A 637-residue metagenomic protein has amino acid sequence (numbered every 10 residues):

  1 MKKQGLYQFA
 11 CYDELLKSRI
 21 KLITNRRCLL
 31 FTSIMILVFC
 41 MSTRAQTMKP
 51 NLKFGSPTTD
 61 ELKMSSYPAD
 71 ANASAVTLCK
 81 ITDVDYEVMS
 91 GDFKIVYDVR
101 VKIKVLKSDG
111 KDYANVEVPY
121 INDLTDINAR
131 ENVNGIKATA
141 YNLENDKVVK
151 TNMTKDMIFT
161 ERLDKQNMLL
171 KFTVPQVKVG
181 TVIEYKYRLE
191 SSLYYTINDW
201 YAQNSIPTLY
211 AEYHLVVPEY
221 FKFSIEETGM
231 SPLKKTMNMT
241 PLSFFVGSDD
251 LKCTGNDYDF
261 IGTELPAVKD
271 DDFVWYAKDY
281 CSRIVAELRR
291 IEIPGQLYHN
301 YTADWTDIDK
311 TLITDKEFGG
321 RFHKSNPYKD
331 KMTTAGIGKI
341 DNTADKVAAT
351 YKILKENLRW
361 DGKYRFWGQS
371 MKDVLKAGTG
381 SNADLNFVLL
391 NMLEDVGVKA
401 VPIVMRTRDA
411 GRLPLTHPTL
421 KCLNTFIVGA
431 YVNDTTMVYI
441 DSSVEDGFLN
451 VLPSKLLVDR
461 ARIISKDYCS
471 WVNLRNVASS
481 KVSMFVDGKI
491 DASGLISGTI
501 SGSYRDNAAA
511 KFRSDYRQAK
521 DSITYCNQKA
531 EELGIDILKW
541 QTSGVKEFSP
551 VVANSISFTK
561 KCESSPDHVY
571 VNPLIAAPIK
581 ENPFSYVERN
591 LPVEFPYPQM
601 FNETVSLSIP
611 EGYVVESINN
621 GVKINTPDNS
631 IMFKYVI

Functional and structural regions predicted by a protein language model:
K2-L29: Hydrophobic topogenic segments
F31-C40: Bacterial N-terminal signal peptides
M41-A45: Sec/Tat signal peptide C-region and signal peptidase I cleavage site
Q46-D307, T311, Q369, D384-L390 (+3 more regions): Beta-strand-rich, non-transmembrane domain signature
L193, L358-Y364, V396-D409, Y613-N619: Short, well-structured beta-strand/strand-turn elements
P218, T604-V614: Proline-anchored loop/turn motifs at beta-strand termini and strand-loop-strand connectors
W305-A377: Secondary-structure boundary elements
M371, E616-I637: C-terminal soluble interaction/assembly domains
